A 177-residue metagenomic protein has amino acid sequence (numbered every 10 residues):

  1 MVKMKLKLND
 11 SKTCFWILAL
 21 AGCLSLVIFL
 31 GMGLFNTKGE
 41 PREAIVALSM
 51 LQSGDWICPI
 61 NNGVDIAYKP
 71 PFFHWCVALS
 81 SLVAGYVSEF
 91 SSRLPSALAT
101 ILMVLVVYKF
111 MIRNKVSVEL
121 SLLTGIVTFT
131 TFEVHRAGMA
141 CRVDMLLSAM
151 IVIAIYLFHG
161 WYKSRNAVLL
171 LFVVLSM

Functional and structural regions predicted by a protein language model:
V2-M177: Membrane-integral, polyisoprenol-dependent glycosyltransferases of the GT-C/oligosaccharyltransferase superfamily
